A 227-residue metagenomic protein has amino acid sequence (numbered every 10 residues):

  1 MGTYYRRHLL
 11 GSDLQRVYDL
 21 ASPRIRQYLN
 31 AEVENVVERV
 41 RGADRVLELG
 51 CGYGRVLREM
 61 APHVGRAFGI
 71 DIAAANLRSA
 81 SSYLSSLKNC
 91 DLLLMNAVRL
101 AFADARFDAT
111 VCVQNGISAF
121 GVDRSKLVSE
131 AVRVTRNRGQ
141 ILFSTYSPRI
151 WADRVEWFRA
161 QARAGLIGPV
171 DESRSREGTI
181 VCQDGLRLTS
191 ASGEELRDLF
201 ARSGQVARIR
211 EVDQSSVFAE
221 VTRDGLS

Functional and structural regions predicted by a protein language model:
M1-R41, R55: Conserved class I S-adenosyl-L-methionine
G50-G52: Class I SAM-dependent methyltransferase "Motif I" SAM/SAH-binding loop
R55-R99: Class I SAM-dependent methyltransferase SAM/SAH-binding core
V98-T110: A short acidic, Gly/Pro-enriched loop at the edge of an enzyme's catalytic core that lines a small-molecule cofactor
A109-D123: A short SAM/SAH-binding and catalytic strip from SAM-dependent methyltransferases
S125-N137: A short glycine-rich, Lys/Arg-flanked "PGG" loop and its adjoining helix->strand segment in the class I
L142-P169: Conserved class I S-adenosyl-L-methionine
D184-S203: Short alpha-helix
